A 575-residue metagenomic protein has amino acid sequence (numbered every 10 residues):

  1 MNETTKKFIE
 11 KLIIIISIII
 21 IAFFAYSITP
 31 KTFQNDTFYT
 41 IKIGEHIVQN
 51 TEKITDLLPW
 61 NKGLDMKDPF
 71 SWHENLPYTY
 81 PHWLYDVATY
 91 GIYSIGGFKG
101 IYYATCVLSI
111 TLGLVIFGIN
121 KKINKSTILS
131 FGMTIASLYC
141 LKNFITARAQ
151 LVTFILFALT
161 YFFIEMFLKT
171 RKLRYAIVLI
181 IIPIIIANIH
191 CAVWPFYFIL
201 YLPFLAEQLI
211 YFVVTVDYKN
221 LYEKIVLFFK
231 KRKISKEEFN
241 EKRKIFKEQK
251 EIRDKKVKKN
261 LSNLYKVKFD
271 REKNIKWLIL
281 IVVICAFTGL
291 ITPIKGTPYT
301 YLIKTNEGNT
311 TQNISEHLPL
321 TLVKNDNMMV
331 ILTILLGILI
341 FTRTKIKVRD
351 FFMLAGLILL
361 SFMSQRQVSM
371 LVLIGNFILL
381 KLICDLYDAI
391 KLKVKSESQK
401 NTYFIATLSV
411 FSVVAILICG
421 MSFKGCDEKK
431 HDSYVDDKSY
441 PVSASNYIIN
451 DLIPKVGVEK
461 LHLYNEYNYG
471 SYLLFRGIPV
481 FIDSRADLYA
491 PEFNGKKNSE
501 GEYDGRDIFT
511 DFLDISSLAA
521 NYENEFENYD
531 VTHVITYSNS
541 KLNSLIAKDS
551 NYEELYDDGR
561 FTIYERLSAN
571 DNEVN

Functional and structural regions predicted by a protein language model:
T32-D36, C191-T344, V372: Transmembrane catalytic cores of multi-pass membrane glycosyltransferases and polysaccharide-assembly enzymes
Y103-I123: Transmembrane-helix motifs of polytopic, lipid-linked glycan transferases
I116-Y139: Transmembrane-helix signature of polytopic, membrane-embedded enzymes that assemble or transfer cell-envelope glycans
S137-L141, A176-C191, A355-S361: Membrane-interface alpha helices of multi-pass inner-membrane proteins
T160-A176, Q208, L336-K345: Membrane-interface transmembrane helices that cradle and orient dolichyl/undecaprenyl
M166-I184, K276-W277, V348-A355: Short hydrophobic alpha-helices at membrane interfaces in multi-pass membrane enzymes
K391-P454, R476, A486-L488, F493-G495 (+1 more regions): Membrane-proximal, lumen/periplasm-facing interface regions of secretory-pathway glyco- and lipid-modifying enzymes
I453-K496, V531-N539, Y564: Short periplasmic/luminal acceptor-recognition loop of GT-C membrane glycosyltransferases, typified by
